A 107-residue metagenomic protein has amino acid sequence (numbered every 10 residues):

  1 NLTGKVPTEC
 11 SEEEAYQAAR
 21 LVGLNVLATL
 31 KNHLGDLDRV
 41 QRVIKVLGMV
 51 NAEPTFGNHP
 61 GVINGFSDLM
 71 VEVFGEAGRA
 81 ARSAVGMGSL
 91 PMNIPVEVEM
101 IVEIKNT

Functional and structural regions predicted by a protein language model:
N1-T107: Short, polar/acidic, helix-capping and beta-turn segments at strand->helix junctions that line the mouths
